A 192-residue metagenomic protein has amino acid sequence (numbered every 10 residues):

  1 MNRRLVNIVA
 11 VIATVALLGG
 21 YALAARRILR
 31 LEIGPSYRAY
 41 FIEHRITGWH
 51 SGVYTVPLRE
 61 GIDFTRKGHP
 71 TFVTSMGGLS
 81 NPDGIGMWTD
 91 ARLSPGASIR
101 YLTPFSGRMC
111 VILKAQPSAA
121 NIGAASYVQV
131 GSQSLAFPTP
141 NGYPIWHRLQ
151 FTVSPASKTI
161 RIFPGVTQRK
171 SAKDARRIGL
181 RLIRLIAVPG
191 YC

Functional and structural regions predicted by a protein language model:
M1-L17: N-terminal Sec-pathway targeting helices
T14, P164-V166: Domain-scale detector for complete catalytic domains at protein termini or as standalone homologs
L18-R108, Q116-N121, T167-C192: Glycan-recognition and processing domains
L93, Q129-G131, Y143: Short beta-strand and strand-turn-strand segments in soluble, beta-rich domains
C110-K114, R161-F163: Residues within well-ordered beta-strands of beta-sheet-rich folds
N121-S134: Short, surface-exposed beta-strand/strand-loop-strand elements in extracellular ectodomains
Q133-S157, F163: Extracellular carbohydrate recognition and processing domains and analogous Trp-centered ligand-binding platforms
